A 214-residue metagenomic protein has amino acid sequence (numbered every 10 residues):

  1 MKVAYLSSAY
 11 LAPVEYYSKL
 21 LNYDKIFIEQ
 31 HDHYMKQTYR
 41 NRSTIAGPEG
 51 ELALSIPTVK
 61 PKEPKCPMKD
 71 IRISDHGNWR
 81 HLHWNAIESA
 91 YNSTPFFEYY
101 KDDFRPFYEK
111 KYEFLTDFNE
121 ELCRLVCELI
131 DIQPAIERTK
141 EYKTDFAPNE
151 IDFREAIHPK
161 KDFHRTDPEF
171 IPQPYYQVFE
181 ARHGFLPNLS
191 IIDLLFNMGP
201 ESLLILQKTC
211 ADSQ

Functional and structural regions predicted by a protein language model:
M1-Q214: Residues lining hydrophobic/aromatic ligand-binding pockets adjacent to catalytic sites
